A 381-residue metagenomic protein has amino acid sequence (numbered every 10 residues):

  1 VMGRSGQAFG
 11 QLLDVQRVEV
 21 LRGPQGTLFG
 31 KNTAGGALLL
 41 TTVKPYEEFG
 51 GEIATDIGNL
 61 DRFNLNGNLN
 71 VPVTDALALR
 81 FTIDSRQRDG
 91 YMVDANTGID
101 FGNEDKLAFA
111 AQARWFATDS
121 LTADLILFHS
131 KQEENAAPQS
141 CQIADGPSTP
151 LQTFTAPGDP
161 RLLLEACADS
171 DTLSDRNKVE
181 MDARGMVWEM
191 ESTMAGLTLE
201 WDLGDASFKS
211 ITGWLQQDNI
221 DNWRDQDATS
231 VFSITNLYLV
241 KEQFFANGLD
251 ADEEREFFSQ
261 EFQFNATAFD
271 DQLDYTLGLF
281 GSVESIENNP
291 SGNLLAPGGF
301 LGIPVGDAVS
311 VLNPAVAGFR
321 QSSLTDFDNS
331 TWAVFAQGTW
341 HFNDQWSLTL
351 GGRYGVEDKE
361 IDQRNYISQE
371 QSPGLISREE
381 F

Functional and structural regions predicted by a protein language model:
R4, L13-Q16, R22, T27-F109 (+5 more regions): Outer-membrane beta-barrel translocator/receptor signature
V20-L21, F49-E52, M92-T97, D175-A183 (+4 more regions): Extracytoplasmic loops and strand-loop junctions of Gram-negative outer membrane beta-barrel proteins
L21, T41, A54, N66-V71 (+8 more regions): Transmembrane beta-barrel domains of outer membrane proteins
G30, G58-D61, F101-D105, A117 (+8 more regions): Short sequence motifs at beta-strands and strand-loop junctions characteristic of Gram-negative outer-membrane
T42, T55-N59, S85-D89, L127-E133 (+4 more regions): Transmembrane beta-strands of outer-membrane beta-barrel pores
D56, R62, N68, L249-S291 (+3 more regions): Outer membrane beta-barrel translocator domains of Type V secretion systems
A95-D100, D218, T276-F381: Signature of Gram-negative outer-membrane beta-barrel scaffolds
G98, N103-Y275, V283-E284: Outer-membrane beta-barrel domain signature, strongest for Gram-negative TonB-dependent receptors and also present
